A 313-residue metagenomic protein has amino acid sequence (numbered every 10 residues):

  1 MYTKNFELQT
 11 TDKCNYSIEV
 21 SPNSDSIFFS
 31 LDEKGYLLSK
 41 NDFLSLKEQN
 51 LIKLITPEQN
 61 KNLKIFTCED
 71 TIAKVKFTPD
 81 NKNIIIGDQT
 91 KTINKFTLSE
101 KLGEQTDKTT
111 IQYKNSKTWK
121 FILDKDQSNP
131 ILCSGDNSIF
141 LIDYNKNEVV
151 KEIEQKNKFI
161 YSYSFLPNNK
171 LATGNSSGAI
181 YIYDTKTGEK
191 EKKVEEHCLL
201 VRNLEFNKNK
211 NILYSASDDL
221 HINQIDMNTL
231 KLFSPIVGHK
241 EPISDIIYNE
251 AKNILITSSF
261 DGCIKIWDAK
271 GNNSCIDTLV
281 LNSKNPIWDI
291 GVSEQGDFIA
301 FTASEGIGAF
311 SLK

Functional and structural regions predicted by a protein language model:
M1-C14, Q59-K61: A short helix->beta-strand "capping" segment at the edge of beta-propeller domains
L8-N15, F66-I72, I111-T118, I153-I160 (+3 more regions): WD40/WD-repeat beta-propeller blade N-cap
P22-N23, P79-D80, K125-Q127, L166-N168 (+3 more regions): Residue-level detector of Asp-centered blade-edge/turn motifs that repeat once per structural unit in beta-propeller
I27, Y36, I84, P130-I131 (+4 more regions): Hydrophobic beta-strand positions that form the internal "hydrophobic ladder" of WD40/Gbeta-like beta-propeller blades
S30-E33, K47-E48, G87-T90, C133-D136 (+4 more regions): Conserved strand-to-loop turn within each blade of WD40 beta-propeller repeats
L38-N41, I52-T56, N94-T97, I139-D143 (+4 more regions): WD40-repeat beta-propellers
I287-K313: Blade-level signature of beta-propeller repeat domains, shared across WD40, Kelch, NHL, RCC1 and BNR/Asp-box propellers
